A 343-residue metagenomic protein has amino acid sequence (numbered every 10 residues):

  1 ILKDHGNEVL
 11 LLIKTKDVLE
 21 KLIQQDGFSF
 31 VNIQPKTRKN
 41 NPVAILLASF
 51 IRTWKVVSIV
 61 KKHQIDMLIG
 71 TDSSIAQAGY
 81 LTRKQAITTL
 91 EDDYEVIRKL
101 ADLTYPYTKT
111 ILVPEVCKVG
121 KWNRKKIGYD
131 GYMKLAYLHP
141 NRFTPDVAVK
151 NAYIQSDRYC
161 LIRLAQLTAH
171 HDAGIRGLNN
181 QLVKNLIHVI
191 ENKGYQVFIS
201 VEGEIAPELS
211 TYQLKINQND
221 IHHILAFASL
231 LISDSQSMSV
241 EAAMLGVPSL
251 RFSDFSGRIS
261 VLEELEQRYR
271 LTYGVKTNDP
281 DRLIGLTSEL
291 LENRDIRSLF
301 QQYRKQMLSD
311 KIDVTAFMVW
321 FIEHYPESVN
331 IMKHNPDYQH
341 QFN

Functional and structural regions predicted by a protein language model:
K3-A48: Conserved nucleotide-sugar phosphate-binding/catalytic loop shared by glycosyltransferases and other
K16, D26-K39, L81, L167 (+1 more regions): Catalytic donor nucleotide-activated moiety binding site of glycosyltransferases and closely related
R52-V56, F198, E202-M238: Donor nucleotide-activated moiety binding/catalytic core segment of transferases that use nucleotide-activated donors
M67-A78, T88, I224-V261: A donor-sugar binding/catalytic signature common to diverse glycosyltransferases and related nucleotide-sugar
I87-T89, V96-I111, L225: A conserved, positively charged/aromatic
T108-G177: A nucleotide-sugar donor-handling region in carbohydrate enzymes
M244-Q301: Catalytic binding pocket for nucleotide-activated donors in carbohydrate/polymer assembly enzymes
G285, E292-N343: C-terminal amphipathic helix plus adjacent low-complexity, charged tail appended to glycosyltransferase catalytic
